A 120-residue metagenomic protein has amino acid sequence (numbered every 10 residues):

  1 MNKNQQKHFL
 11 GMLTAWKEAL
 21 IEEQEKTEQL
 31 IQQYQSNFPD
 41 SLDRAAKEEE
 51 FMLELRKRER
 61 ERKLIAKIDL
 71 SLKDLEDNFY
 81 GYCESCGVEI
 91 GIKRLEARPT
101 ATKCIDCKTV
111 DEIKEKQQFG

Functional and structural regions predicted by a protein language model:
M1-D77, E115, F119-G120: Interaction interfaces in information-processing and related assembly proteins
H8, M12, S85, P99: Amphipathic alpha-helical recognition patches that constitute DNA-binding helices
R62, Y80, A101-C104: Residues immediately within or flanking Cys/His clusters that coordinate Zn2+ in small zinc-binding modules
I68-D74, V88-L95: Short, intrinsically disordered, charge-biased short linear motifs at domain edges
Y80-S85, R94: Amphipathic, hydrophobic secondary-structure cores in small proteins
S85-C86, D106: Short, cysteine/histidine-rich loop/knuckle motifs that typically chelate Zn2+
G91-G120: Short, Lys/Arg-rich amphipathic alpha-helical interaction segments that bind nucleic acids or acidic protein surfaces
